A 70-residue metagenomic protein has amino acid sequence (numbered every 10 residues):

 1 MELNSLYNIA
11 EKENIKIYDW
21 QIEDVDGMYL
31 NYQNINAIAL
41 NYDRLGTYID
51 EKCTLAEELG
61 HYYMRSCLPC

Functional and structural regions predicted by a protein language model:
M1-C70: Active-site hotspot residues in diverse enzymes, especially metal/ion-binding acidic/histidine motifs
